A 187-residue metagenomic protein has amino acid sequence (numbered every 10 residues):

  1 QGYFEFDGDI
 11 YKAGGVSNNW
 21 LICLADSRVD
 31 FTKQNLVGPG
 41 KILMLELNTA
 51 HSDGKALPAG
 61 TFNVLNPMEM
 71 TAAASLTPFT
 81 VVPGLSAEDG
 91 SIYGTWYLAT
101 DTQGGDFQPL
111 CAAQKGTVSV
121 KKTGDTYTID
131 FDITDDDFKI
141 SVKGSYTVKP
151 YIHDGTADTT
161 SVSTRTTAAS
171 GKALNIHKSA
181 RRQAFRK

Functional and structural regions predicted by a protein language model:
Q1-D9: Boundary/junction segments of secreted and surface-exposed precursor proteins
G8-D9, G54, T102-G104, D125 (+2 more regions): Intrinsic-disorder/low-complexity loop/linker signature
Y11-S119, A180: Surface-exposed helix/loop patches within compact recognition domains
L24, I129-T134: Short beta-strand segments that buttress and anchor functional surface loops
K41, D125-Y127, I140: Residues at beta-strand starts and edge strands
L47-T49, Q114-G116, D132-K187: Edge beta-strand at a domain terminus
A56-N63, T128-F131, A157-D158: Short, well-ordered strand-loop elements centered on a beta-strand within folded domains, enriched for acidic residues
S119-I129: A short, structured loop/turn motif at beta-sheet edges
